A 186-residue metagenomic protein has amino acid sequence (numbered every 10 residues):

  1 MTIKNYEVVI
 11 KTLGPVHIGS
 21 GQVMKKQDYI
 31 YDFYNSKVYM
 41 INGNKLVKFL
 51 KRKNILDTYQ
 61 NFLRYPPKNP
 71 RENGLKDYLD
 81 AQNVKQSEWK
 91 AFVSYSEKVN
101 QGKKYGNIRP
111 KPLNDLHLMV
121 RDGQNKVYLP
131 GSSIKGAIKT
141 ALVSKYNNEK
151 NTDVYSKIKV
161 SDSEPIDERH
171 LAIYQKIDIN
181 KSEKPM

Functional and structural regions predicted by a protein language model:
M1-M186: Small/polar/charged residue-enriched interaction surfaces, especially the RNA/DNA-contacting tracks of RNP/CRISPR
